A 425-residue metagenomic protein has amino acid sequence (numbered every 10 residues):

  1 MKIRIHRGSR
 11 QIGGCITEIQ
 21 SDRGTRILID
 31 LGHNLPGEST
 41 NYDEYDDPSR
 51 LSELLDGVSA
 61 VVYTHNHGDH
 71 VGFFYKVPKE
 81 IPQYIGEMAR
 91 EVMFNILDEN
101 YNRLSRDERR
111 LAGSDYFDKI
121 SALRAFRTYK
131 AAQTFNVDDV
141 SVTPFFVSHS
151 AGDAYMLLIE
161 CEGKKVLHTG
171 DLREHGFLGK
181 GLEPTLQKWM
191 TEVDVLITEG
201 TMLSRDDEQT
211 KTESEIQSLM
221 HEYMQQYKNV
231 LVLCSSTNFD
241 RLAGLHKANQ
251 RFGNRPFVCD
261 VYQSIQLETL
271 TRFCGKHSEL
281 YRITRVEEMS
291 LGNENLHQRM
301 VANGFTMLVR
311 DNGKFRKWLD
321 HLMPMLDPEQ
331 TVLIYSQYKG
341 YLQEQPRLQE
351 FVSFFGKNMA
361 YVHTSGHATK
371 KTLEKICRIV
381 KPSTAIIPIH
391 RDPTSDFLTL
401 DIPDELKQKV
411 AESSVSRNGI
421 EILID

Functional and structural regions predicted by a protein language model:
R4-I5, I12, E18-D22, A131-W189: Catalytic core of the metallo-beta-lactamase
R7, L28-L31, V58-D69, Q83-G86 (+11 more regions): Active-site neighborhood of phospho(di)ester-bond hydrolases with catalytic His/Asp-centered motifs
Q11, R285-D425: C-terminal regulatory/interaction regions
Q11-G14, S21-Y63, G72-K76, I85-S121 (+1 more regions): Pre-active-site segment of Zn-dependent metallo-hydrolases
H33-L35, I159-T212, L231, L333: Metallo-beta-lactamase
L55, K76-K79, K188-T191, F252 (+2 more regions): Short, conserved loop/helix-junction motifs that constitute active-site signature segments in enzyme catalytic cores
F94-G152, E162, L270-L296: Metallo-beta-lactamase
S204-V286, A360, A368-D425: Binuclear metal-ion centers of metallo-dependent hydrolases, dominated by the metallo-beta-lactamase
